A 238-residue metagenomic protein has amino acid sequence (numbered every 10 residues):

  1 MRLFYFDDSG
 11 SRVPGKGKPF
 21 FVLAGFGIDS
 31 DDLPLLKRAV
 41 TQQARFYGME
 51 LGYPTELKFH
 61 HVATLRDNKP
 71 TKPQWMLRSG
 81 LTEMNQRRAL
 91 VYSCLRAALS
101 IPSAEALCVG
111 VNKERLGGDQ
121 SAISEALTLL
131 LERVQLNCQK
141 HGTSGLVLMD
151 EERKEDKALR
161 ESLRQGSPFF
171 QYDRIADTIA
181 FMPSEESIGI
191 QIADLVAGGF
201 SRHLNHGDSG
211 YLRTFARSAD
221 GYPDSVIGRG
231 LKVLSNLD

Functional and structural regions predicted by a protein language model:
M1-Y5, S9-D238: Phosphate-ester processing/binding pockets and catalytic centers
